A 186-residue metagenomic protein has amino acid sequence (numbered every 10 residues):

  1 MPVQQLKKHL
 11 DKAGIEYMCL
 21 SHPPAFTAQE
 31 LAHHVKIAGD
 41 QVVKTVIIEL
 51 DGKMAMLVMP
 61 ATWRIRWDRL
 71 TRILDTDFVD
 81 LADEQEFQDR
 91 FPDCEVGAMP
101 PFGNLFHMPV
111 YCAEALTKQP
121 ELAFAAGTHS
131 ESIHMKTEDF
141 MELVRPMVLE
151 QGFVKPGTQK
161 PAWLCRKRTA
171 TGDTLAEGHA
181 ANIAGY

Functional and structural regions predicted by a protein language model:
M1-Y186: Extended, low-hydrophobicity, polar/charged segments
